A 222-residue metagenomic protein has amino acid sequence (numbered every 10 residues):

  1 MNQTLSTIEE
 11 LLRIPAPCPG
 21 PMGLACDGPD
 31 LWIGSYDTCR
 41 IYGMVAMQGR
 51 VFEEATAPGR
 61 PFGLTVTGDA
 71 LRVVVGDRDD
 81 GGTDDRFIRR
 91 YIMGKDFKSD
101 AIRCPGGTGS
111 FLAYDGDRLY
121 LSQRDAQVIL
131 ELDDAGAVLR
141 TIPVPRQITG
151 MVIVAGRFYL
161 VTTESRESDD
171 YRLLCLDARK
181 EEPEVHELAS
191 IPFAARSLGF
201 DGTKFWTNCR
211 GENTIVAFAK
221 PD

Functional and structural regions predicted by a protein language model:
M1-P17: A short helix->beta-strand "capping" segment at the edge of beta-propeller domains
L12-P17, E54-A57, A101-G106, T141-R146 (+1 more regions): Surface loop/turn motifs at the tips and blade-to-blade linkers of beta-strand repeat domains
R13-Y36: Beta-strand-rich domains and repeat architectures in extracellular enzymes and scaffolds, especially beta-propellers
P19-A25, G59-T67, G106-D115, V144-A155 (+1 more regions): Repeated scaffold domains used in trafficking and secretory/extracellular systems, primarily beta-propellers
I33-T38, V73-D84, L119-A126, L160-D169 (+1 more regions): Conserved beta-strand positions in repeat-built beta-propeller and related beta-rich domains
R40-G43, G81-R89, V128-L130, S168-L174 (+1 more regions): Structural motif
V45-G49, I92-D96, D133-A137, D177-E181 (+1 more regions): Short loop/turn segments that connect beta-strands within beta-propeller blades
R196-D222: Blade-level signature of beta-propeller repeat domains, shared across WD40, Kelch, NHL, RCC1 and BNR/Asp-box propellers
